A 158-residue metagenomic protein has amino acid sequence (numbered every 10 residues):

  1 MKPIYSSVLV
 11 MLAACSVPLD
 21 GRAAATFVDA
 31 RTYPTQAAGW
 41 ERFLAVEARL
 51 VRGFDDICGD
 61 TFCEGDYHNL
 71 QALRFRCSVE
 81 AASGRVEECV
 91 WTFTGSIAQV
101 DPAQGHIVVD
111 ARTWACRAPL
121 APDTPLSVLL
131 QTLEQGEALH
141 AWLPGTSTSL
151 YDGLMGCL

Functional and structural regions predicted by a protein language model:
K2-V10: Sec-dependent signal peptide recognition, specifically the positively charged N-region followed immediately by
V10-M11, G21: Cleavable N-terminal signal peptides
S16-P18: N-terminal signal peptide c-region/cleavage motif recognized by signal peptidases
G21-E88: N-terminal secretory signal peptides
T32-G39, F43, E47, P119-P122 (+2 more regions): Intrinsic-disorder-associated interaction segments
Q71-D101, H106-W114: Short N-proximal segments of mature Sec-exported proteins
V100, H106-Q135: Flexible, solvent-exposed short loops/turns enriched in glycine
A121-L158: C-terminal partner/receptor-binding element of secreted or periplasmic proteins
